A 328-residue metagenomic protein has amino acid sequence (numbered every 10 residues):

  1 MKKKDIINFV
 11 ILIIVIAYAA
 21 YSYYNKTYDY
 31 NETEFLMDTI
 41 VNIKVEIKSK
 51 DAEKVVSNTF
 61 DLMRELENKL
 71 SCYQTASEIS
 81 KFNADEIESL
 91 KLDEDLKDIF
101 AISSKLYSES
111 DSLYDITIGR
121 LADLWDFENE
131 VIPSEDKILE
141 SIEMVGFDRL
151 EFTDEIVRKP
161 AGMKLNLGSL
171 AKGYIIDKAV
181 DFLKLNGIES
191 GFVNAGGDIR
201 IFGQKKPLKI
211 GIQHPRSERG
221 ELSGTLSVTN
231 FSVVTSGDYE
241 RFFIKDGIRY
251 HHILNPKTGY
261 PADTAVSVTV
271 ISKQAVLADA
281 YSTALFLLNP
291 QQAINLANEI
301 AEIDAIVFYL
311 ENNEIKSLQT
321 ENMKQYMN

Functional and structural regions predicted by a protein language model:
K2-N328: Mature catalytic core of soluble alpha/beta enzymes
